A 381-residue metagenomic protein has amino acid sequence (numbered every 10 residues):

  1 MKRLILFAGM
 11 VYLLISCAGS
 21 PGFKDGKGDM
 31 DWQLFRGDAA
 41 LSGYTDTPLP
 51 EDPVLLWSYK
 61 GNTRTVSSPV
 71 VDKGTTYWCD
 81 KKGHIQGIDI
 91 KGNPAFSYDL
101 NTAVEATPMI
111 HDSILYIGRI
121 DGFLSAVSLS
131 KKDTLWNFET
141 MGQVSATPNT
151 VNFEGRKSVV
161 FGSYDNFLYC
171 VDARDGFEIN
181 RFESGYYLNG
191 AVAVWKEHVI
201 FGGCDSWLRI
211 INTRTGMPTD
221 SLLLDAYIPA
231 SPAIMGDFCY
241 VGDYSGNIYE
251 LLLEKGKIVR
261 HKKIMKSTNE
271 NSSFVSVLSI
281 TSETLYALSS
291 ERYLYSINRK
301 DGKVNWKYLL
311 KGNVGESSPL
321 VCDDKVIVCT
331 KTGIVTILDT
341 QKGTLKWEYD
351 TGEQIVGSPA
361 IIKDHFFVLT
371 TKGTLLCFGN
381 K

Functional and structural regions predicted by a protein language model:
D25-D29, R36-A39, E51, W57-V70 (+11 more regions): Extracytoplasmic beta-rich repeat domains
Q33, T75-W78, Q86, L115-I117 (+8 more regions): Conserved beta-propeller blade signature
D89-N93, S128-K132, D172-D175, N212-G216 (+4 more regions): Short loop/turn segments that connect beta-strands within beta-propeller blades
L288-Y295, K307-I337: Loop/turn-rich, solvent-exposed surfaces of beta-rich toroidal or solenoidal domains
T351-K381: Blade-level signature of beta-propeller repeat domains, shared across WD40, Kelch, NHL, RCC1 and BNR/Asp-box propellers
